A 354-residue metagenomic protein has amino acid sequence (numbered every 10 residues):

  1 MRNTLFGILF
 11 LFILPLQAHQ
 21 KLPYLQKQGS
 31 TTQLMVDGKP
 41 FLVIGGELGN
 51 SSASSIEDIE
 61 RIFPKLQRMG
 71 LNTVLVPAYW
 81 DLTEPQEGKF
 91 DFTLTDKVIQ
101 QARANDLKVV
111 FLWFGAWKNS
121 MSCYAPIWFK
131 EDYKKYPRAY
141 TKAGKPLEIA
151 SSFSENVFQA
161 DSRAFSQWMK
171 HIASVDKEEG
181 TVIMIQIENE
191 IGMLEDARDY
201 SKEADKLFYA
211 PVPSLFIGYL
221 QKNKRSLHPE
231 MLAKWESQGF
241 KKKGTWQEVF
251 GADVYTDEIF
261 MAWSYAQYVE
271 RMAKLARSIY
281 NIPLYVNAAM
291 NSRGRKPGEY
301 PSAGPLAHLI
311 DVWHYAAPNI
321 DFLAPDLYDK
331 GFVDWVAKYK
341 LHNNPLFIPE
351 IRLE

Functional and structural regions predicted by a protein language model:
L9-A18: Hydrophobic h-region of N-terminal signal peptides that target proteins for export in Gram-negative bacteria
A18-N72: N-terminal carbohydrate-binding accessory modules
G38, V74, A102, W168 (+3 more regions): Conserved, mostly hydrophobic/aromatic
G45-S54, P77-T95, K142-R163, H171 (+4 more regions): The substrate-binding groove and active-site-proximal loops of carbohydrate-active enzymes, especially glycoside
S52-R68, P301-A316, G331-W335: Short, acidic/polar
D58-Y133, A262-I279: Aromatic-lined substrate-binding rim segments of carbohydrate-active enzymes
L107, V269-I282, H308-E354: Catalytic-core region of carbohydrate-active enzymes that cleave or remodel glycosidic bonds
K135-I310: Polysaccharide-binding and catalytic clefts of secreted carbohydrate-active enzymes
